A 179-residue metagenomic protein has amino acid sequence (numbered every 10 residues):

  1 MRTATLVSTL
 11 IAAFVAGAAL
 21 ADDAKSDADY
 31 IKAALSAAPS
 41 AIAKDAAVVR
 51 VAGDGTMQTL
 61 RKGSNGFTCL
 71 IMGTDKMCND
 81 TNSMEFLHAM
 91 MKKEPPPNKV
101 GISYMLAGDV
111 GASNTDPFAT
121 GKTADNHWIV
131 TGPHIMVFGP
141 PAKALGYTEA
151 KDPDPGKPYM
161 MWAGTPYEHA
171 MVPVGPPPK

Functional and structural regions predicted by a protein language model:
M1-S8: Bacterial N-terminal signal peptides that target proteins for export
A16-A18: N-terminal signal peptide c-region/cleavage motif recognized by signal peptidases
D22-K179: Primary mode marks residue(s) on the alpha4-beta5-alpha5 output face of response regulator receiver
